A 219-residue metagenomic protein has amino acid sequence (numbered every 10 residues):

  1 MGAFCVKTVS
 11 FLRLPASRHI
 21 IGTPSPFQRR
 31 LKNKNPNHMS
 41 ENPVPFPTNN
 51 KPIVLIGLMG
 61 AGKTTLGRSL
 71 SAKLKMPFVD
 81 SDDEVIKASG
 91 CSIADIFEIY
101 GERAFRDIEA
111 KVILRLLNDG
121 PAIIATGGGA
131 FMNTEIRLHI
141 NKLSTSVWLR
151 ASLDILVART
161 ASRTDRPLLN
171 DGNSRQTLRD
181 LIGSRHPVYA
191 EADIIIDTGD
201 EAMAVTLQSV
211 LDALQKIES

Functional and structural regions predicted by a protein language model:
M1-L12, A16: N-terminal chloroplast transit peptides
H38-T48, S69, K73, G183-S219: NTP-dependent small-molecule kinase module
L55: Hydrophobic anchor at the beta1->P-loop junction of P-loop NTPases
L58: P-loop (Walker A) phosphate-binding loop of NTP-binding proteins
A61: ATP-binding Walker
T64: Walker A/P-loop
D80-N141, D165-R166, V188: ATP-dependent small-molecule kinase phosphotransfer cores that center on conserved nucleotide phosphate-binding segments
K142-P187: A glycine- and Lys/Arg-enriched "phosphate-lid" helix/loop adjacent to the NTP-binding pocket of small-molecule kinases
